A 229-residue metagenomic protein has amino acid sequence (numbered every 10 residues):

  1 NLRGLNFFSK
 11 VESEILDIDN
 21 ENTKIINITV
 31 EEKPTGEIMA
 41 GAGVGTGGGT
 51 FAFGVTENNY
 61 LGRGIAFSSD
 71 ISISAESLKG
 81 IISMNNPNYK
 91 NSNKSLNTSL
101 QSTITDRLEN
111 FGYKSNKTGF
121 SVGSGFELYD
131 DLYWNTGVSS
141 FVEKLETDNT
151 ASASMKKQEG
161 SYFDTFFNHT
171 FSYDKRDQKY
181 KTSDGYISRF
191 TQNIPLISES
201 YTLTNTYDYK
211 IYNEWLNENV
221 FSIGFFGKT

Functional and structural regions predicted by a protein language model:
N1-R189, T202-L203, N213: Gram-negative/organellar outer-membrane beta-barrel architecture
K24, N219-T229: Extracytoplasmic gating/loop element in the C-terminal half of outer-membrane beta-barrel translocons and assembly
T103, T191-I197, K228: Short glycine-rich beta-strand segments
S198-S200, N205-N219: Repeat-solenoid scaffold signature
